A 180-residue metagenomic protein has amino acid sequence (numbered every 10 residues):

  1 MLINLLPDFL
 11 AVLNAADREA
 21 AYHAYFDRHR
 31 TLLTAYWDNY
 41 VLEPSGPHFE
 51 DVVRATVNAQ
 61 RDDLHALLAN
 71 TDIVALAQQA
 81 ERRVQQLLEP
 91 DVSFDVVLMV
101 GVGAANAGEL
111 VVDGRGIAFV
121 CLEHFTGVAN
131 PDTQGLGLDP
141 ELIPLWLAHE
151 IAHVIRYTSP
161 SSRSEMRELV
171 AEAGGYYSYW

Functional and structural regions predicted by a protein language model:
M1-R83, L87-D91: Non-catalytic architectural context of zinc metalloproteases
T56-W180: Acidic/His-rich structured neighborhood in mature extracellular/periplasmic domains
